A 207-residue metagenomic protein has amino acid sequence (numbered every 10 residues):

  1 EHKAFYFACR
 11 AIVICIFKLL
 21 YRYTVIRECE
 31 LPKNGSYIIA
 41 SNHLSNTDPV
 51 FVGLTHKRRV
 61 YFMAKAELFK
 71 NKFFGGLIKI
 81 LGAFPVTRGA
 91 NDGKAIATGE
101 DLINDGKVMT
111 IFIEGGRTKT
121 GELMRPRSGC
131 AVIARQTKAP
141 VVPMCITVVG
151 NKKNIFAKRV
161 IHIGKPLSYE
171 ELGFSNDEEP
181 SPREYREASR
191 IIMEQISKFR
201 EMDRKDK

Functional and structural regions predicted by a protein language model:
E1-I38, T47-F51, H56, I80-G82 (+2 more regions): Membrane-anchoring hydrophobic helices of lipid-metabolizing enzymes
H2, M63-A64, R88-G89, K119-T120 (+1 more regions): A generic secondary-structure micro-motif detector that highlights 1-2 residue hydrophobic/ambivalent hotspots embedded
A4, A8, N91, E184 (+1 more regions): Soluble or luminal CAZymes and related metallo-dependent hydrolases
V13, V52, G75, C130-A134: Short amphipathic alpha-helical segments and helix-helix/interface helices
R27, A64-K65, G82, F112-E114 (+1 more regions): A secondary-structure boundary/capping signal
C29, A66, T87, C145 (+1 more regions): Residues at the C-termini of beta-strands that transition into short coil/loop
P32-A90, T98: Catalytic core of membrane glycerolipid acyltransferases/transacylases, capturing the structured, soluble-facing
K94-K207: Non-catalytic C-terminal accessory region of glycerolipid acyltransferases and related lyso-lipid remodeling enzymes
